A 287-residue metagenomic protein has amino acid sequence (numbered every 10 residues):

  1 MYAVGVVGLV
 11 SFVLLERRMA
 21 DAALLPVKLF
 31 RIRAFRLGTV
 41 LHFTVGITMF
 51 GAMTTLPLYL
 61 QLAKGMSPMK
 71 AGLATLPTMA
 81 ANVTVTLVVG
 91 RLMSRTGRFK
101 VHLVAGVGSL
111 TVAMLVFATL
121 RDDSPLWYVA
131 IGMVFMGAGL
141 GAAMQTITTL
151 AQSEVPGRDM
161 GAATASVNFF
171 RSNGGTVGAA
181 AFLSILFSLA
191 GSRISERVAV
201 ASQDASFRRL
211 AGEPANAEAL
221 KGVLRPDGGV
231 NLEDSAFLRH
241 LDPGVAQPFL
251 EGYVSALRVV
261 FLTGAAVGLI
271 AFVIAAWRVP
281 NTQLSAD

Functional and structural regions predicted by a protein language model:
M1-Y2, V7-A162, A265, A286-D287: Transmembrane core module of solute transporters
V10-L14, L115-T119, S184, S188 (+2 more regions): Membrane-embedded alpha-helical segments of multi-pass transporters/permeases
L14, P214-D287: Transmembrane-helix exit segments and adjacent C-terminal regions of multi-pass membrane proteins
L15-L24, T78-V85, E196-E218: Hydrophobic alpha-helical transmembrane segments
R33, L37, F99, F170-T176 (+1 more regions): Loop-to-transmembrane-helix entry motif
A52, T75, V129-A215, A276: Small-residue-rich alpha-helical segments with characteristic i,i+4
L62, S94-R95, F117-Y128, R158 (+2 more regions): Extracellular/lumenal inter-transmembrane loop segments of multi-pass membrane transporters
